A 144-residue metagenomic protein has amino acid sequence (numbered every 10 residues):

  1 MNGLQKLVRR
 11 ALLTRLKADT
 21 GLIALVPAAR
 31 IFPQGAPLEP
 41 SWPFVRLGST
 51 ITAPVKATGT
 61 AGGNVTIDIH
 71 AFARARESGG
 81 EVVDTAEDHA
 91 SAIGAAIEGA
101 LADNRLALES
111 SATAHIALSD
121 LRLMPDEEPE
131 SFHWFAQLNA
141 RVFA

Functional and structural regions predicted by a protein language model:
M1-A29, P33-Q34, S49-A144: Charged, amphipathic alpha-helical segments and their flanking helix caps
P37: Short, internal active-site loops enriched in acidic
P40-S49: Charged, often glycine-rich, active-site loop that binds/positions anionic groups
